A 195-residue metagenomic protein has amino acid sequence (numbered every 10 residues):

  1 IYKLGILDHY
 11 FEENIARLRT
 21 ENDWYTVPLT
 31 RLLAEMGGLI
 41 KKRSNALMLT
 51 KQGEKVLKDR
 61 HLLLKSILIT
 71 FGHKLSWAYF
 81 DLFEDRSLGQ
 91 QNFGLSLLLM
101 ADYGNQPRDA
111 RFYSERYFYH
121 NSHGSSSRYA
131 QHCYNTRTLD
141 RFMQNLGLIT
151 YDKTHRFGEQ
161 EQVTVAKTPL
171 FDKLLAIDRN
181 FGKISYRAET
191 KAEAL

Functional and structural regions predicted by a protein language model:
I1-T26: Short, amphipathic alpha-helical interface elements at domain boundaries that mediate macromolecular binding
D8, G147-T150: Globin-like tetrapyrrole-binding proteins
A16-R19, A46-K65, D102-H120: Short flexible/disordered coil segments
T20-D23, V27, L57-L64, D85-G89 (+1 more regions): Short capping loops/turns at secondary-structure boundaries
E21-M36, R43, S126-G147: Short amphipathic alpha-helical interaction segments
T30, K41-F80, T150-E193: Accessory beta->alpha helical hairpin/"wing" motif in late/C-terminal subdomains of nucleic-acid enzymes
S76-H132, N145: Surface-exposed interaction/gating patches
L88-L98, R137, M143, D152-E159: Short, highly charged low-complexity linear segments
